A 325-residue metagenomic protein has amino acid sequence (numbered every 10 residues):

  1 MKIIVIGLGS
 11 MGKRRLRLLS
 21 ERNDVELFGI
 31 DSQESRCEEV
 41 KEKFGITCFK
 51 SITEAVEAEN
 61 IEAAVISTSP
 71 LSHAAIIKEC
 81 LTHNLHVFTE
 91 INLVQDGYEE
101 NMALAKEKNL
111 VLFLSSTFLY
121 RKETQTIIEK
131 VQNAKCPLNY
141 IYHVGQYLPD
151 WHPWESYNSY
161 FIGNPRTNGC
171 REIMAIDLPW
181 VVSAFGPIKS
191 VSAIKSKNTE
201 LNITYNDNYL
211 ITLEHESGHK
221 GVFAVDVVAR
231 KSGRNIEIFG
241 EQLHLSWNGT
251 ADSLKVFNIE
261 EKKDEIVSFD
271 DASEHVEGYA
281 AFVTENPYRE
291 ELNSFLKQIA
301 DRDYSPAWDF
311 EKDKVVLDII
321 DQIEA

Functional and structural regions predicted by a protein language model:
M1-F44: N-terminal Rossmann-like dinucleotide-binding module
D24, I46, H83-L85, K108-L110 (+1 more regions): A short helix->loop->beta-strand "cap" motif at the edges of active sites that frequently abuts
G45-I52: Conserved SAM-binding strand-loop segment of SAM-dependent methyltransferases
E62-A63, N139: Short, Asp-centered acidic motifs that coordinate Mg2+ and/or phosphate in catalytic or ligand-binding sites
A63, S69-P70, A74-L119: Beta-strand-loop-alpha-helix segment that lines the small-molecule cofactor/substrate pocket of alpha/beta enzymes
A63-I66, E216, F282, P287-A325: C-terminal helix-rich "cap/oligomerization" subdomain common to oxidoreductases
F118-I194, T199-N202: Predominantly a Rossmann-like dinucleotide-binding segment in NAD(P)-dependent oxidoreductases
A175-S253, F282, R289-D303: Contiguous beta-strand/loop segments that form the cofactor/metal-binding neighborhood of enzyme cores
